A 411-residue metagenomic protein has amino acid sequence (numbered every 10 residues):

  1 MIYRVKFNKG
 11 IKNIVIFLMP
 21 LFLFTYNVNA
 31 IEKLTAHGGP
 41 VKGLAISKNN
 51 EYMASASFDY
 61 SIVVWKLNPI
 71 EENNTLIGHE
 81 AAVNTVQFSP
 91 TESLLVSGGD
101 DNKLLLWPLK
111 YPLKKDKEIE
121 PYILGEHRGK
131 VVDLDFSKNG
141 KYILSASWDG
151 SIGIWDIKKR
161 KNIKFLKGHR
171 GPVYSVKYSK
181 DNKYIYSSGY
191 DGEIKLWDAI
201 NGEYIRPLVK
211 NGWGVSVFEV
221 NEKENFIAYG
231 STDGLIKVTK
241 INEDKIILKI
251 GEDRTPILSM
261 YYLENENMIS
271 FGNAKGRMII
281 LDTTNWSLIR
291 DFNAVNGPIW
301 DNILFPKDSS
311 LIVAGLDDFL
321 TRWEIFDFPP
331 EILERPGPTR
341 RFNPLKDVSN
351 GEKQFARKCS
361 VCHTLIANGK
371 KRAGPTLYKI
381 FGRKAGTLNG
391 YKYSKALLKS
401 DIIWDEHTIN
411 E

Functional and structural regions predicted by a protein language model:
L34-V41, L76-V83, L124-V131, K167-V173 (+4 more regions): WD40/WD-repeat beta-propeller blade N-cap
M53, L95, I143, I185 (+3 more regions): Hydrophobic beta-strand positions that form the internal "hydrophobic ladder" of WD40/Gbeta-like beta-propeller blades
A56-D59, G98-D101, A146-D149, S188-D191 (+3 more regions): Conserved strand-to-loop turn within each blade of WD40 beta-propeller repeats
D327-Q354, K370: Electrostatic cytochrome c docking/interface patches
L345-I366, L377: Sequence/structural segment immediately N-terminal to covalent heme-attachment motifs in c-type and related
K371, P375-E411: Extracytoplasmic electron-transfer domains, predominantly the class I c-type cytochrome c fold
